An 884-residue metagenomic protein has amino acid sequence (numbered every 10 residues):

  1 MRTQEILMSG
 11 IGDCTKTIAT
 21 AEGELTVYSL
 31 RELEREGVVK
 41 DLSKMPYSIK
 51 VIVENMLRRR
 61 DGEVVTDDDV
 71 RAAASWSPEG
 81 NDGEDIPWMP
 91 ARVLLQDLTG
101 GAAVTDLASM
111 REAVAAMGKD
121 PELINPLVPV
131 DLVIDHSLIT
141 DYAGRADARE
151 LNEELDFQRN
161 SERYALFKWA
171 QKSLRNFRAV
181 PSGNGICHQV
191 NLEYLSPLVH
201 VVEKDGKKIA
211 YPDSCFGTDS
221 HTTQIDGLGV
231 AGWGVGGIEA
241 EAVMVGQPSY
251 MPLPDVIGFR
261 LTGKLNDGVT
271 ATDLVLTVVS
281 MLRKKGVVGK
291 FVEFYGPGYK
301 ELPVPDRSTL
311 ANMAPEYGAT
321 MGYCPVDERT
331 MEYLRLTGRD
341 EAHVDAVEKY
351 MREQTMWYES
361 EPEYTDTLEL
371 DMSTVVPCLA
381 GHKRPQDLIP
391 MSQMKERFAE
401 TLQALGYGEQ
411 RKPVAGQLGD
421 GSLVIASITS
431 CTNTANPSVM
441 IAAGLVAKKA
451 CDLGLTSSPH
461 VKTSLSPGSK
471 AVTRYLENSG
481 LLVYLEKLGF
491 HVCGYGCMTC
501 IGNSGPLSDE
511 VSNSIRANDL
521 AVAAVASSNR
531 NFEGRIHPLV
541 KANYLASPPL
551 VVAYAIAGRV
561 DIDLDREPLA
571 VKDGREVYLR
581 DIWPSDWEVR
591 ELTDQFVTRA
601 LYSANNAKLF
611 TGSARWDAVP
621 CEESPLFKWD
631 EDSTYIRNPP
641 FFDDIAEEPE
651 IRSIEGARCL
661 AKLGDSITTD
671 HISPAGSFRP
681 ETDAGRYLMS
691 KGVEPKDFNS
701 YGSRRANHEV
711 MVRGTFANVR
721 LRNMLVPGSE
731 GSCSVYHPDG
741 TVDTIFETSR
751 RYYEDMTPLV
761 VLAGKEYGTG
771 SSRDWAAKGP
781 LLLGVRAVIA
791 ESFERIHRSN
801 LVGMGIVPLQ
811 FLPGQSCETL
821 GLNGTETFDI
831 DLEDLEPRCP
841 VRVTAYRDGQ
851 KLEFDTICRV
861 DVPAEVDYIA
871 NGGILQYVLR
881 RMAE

Functional and structural regions predicted by a protein language model:
R2-E884: Fe-S-dependent hydro-lyases/dehydratases of central metabolism
